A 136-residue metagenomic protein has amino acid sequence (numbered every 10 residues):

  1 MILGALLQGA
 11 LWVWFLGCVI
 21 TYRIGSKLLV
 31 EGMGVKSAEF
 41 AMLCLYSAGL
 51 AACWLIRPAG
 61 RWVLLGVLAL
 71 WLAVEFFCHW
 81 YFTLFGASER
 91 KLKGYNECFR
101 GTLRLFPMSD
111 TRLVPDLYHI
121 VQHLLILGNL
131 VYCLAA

Functional and structural regions predicted by a protein language model:
M1-W14, V114-A136: Cytosolic juxtamembrane helix and N-cap/initiation of the first transmembrane helix
I2-W12, A52-W71: Interfacial segments of alpha-helical transmembrane regions
A10-A41, F77, T83: Hydrophobic transmembrane helix segments
I20-G25, A48-L55: Membrane-helix exit/interface motif
G34-C53, G66-A69, A73: Core segments of alpha-helical transmembrane spans in multipass integral membrane proteins
L64, L70-F85: Mid-chain, well-packed structural core segment of small domains
H79-G101: Juxtamembrane non-transmembrane "cap" segments at the membrane-aqueous interface of multi-pass membrane proteins
E97-L125: Individual transmembrane alpha-helices with interfacial aromatic-anchor signatures
